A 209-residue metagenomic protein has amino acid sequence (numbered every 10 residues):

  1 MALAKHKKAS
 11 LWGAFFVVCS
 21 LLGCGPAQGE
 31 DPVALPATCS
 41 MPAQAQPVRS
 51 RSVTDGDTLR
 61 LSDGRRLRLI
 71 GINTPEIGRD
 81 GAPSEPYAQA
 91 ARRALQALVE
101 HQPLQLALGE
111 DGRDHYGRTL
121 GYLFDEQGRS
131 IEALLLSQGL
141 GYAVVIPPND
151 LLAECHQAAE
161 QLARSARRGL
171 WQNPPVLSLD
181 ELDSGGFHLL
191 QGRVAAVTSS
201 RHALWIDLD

Functional and structural regions predicted by a protein language model:
A2-L3, L22-D209: Small beta-barrel nucleic-acid-binding modules, primarily SNase/OB-fold domains and secondarily Tudor-like barrels
A4-V17: Positively charged N-terminal leader segments that act as targeting/secretion signals
